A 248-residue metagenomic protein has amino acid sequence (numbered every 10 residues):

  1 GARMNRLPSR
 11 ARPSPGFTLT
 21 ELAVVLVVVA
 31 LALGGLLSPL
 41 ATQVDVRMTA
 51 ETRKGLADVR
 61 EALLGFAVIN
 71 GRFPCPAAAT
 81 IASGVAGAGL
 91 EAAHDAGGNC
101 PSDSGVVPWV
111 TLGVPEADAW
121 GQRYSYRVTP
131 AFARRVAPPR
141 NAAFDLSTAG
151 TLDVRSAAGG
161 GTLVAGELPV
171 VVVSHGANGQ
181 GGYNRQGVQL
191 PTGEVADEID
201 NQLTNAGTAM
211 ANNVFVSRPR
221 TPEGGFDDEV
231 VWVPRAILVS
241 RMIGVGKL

Functional and structural regions predicted by a protein language model:
G1-F17, V44: N-terminal leader/signal peptides at the extreme start of proteins
L7-R10, A30, L37, R135-V136 (+1 more regions): Short amphipathic alpha-helical leader/targeting segments
S14-L40: N-terminal single-pass transmembrane signal-anchor helix
T42-L248: N-terminal pilin/flagellin-like segments and related low-complexity appendage regions
